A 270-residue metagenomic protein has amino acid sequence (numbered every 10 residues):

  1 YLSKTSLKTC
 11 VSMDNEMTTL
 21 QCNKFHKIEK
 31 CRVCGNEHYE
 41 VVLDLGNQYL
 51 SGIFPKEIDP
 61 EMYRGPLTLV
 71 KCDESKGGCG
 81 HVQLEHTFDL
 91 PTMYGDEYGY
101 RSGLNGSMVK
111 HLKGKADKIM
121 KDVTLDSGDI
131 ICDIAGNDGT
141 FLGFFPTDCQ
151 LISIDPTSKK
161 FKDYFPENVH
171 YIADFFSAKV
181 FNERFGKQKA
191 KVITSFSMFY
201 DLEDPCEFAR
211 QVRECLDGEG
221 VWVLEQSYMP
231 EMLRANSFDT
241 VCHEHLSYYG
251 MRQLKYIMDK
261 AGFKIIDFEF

Functional and structural regions predicted by a protein language model:
D14-G106, E269-F270: N-terminal juxtadomain amphipathic helix that follows a signal peptide/anchor or precedes a small N-terminal auxiliary
V33-Y39, M251-F268: A SAM-dependent methyltransferase catalytic signature shared across enzymes that methylate proteins
N47, I53, W222-S247, M251-Q253: Short, glycine-/aromatic-enriched active-site segment of Class I SAM-dependent methyltransferases
M62-T68, G78-Y164, C242: Extended interfacial segments that mediate partner engagement and assembly in macromolecular machines
P166-F181: Conserved SAM-binding strand-loop segment of SAM-dependent methyltransferases
T194: A conserved beta-strand element that flanks and buttresses the S-adenosyl-L-methionine
Y200-D201: A short His-aromatic
C206-V221: A short glycine-rich, Lys/Arg-flanked "PGG" loop and its adjoining helix->strand segment in the class I
